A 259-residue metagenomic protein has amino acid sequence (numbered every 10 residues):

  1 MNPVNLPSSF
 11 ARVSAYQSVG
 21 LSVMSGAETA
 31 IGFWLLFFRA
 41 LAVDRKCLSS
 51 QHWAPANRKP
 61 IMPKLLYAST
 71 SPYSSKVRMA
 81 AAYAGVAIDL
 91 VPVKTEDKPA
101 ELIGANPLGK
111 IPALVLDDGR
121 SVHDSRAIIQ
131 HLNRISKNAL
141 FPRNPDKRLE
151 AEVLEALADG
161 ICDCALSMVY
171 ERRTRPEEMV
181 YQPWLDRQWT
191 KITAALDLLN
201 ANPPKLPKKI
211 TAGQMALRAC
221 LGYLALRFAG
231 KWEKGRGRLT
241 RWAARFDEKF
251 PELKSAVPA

Functional and structural regions predicted by a protein language model:
N2-N5, E28, D44-K46, N57-K59: Intrinsically disordered, low-complexity polyampholyte segments enriched for Lys and acidic residues
N2-S18, S22-S25, W34, R39 (+1 more regions): Low-acidity, Ser/Thr- and Arg-rich intrinsically disordered low-complexity segments
G32-W34, M62: Residues marking helix boundaries in flexible regions
L48-W53, N57-V180: GST-like domain detector, emphasizing the conserved glutathione-binding G-site in the N-terminal thioredoxin-like
I129, N133, E152-E155, L196 (+3 more regions): Non-transmembrane alpha-helical segments in soluble domains of secreted/periplasmic/extracellular proteins
L140-N144, E178, K208, K234 (+1 more regions): Short, hydrophobic secondary-structure boundary micro-motifs
A158-A244: GST-like fold's C-terminal all-alpha helical module
R241-A256: Charged phosphate-binding loop/patch that engages nucleotide di/tri-phosphates or the phosphate backbone of nucleic
